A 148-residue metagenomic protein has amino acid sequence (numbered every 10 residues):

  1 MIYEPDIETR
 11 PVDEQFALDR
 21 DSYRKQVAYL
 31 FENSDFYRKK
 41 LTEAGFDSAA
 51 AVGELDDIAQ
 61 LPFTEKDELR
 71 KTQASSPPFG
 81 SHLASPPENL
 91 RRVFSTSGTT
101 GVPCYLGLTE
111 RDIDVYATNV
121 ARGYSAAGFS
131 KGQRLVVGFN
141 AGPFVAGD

Functional and structural regions predicted by a protein language model:
M1-S95, G101-T118, R122-A126, S130-K131: Nucleotide 5′-phosphate-binding alpha/beta core
A121, S125-D148: Conserved AMP-binding loop of ANL adenylate-forming enzymes
